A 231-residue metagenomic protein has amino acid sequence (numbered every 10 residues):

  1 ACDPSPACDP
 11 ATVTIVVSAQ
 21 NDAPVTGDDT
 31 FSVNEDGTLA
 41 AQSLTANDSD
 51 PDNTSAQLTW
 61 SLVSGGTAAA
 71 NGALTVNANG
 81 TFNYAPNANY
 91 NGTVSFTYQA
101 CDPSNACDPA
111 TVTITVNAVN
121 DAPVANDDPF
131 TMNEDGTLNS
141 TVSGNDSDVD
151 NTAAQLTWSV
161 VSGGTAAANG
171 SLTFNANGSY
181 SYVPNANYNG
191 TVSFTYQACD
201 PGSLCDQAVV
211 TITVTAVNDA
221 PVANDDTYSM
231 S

Functional and structural regions predicted by a protein language model:
C8-Q20, S104-V119, P129, G202-V217 (+1 more regions): C-terminal edge beta-strand
A11-V13, A41-A85, A110, V116 (+2 more regions): Surface-exposed or secretory-pathway low-complexity segments enriched in glycine-proline and Ser/Thr/acidic residues
N21-V25, G72, N89, N120-P123 (+2 more regions): Proline-centered linker/hinge motifs at extracellular inter-domain junctions
D22, D48-L58, N91, N105 (+5 more regions): Extracellular acidic loop/turn motifs
T26-T30, A69, A125-P129, A167 (+1 more regions): Surface-exposed, proline-enriched loop/turn segments that connect beta strands in immunoglobulin-like
S32-L39, F130-L138, S229-S231: Short, solvent-exposed loop/linker segments at the N-terminal edge of repeated beta-sheet extracellular domains
G37-S43, N91-T97, G136-V142, N189-T195: Short, solvent-exposed loop/turn segments enriched in Ser/Thr/Gly
